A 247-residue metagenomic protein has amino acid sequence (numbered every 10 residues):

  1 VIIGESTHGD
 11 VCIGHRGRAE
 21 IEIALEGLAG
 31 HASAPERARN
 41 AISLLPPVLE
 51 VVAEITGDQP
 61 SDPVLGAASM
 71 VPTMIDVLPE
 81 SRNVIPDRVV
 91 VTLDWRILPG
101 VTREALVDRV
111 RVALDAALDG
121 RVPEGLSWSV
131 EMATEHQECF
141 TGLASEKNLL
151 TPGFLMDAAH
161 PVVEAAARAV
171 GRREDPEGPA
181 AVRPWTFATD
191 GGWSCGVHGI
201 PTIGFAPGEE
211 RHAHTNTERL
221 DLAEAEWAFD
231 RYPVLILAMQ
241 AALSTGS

Functional and structural regions predicted by a protein language model:
V1-H8: A glycine-rich helix N-cap at a beta->alpha junction
I13, E22-S247: Metal-dependent amide/peptide-bond hydrolase catalytic core, centered on the "pita-bread" metallohydrolase fold
